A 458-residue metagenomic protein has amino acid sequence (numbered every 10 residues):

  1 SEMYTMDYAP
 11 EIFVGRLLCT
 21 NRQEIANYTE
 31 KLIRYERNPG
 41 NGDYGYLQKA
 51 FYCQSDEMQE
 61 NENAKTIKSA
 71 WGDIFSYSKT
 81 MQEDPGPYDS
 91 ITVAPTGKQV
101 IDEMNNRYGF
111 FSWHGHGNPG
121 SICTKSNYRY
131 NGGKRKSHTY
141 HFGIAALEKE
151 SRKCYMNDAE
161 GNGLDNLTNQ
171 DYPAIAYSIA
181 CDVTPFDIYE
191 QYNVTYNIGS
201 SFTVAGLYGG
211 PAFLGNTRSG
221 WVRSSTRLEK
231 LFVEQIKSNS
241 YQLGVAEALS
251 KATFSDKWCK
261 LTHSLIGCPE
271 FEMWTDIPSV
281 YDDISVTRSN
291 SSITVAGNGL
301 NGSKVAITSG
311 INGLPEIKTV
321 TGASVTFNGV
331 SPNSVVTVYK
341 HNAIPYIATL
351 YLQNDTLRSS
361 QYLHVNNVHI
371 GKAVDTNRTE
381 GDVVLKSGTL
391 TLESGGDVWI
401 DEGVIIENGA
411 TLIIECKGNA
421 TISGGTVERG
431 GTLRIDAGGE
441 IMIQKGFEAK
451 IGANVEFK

Functional and structural regions predicted by a protein language model:
S1-K318, G322-P345, Y351-T356: Cysteine-dependent hydrolase recognition
A174, P269, S291, Q353-D355 (+14 more regions): The right-handed parallel beta-helix/beta-solenoid scaffold, focusing on the short coil/turn and N-cap positions
R288, I347, N454-K458: A short, polar beta-strand/turn micro-motif
G322-S324, I370, I406: A short, sequence-level motif marking secondary-structure junctions
